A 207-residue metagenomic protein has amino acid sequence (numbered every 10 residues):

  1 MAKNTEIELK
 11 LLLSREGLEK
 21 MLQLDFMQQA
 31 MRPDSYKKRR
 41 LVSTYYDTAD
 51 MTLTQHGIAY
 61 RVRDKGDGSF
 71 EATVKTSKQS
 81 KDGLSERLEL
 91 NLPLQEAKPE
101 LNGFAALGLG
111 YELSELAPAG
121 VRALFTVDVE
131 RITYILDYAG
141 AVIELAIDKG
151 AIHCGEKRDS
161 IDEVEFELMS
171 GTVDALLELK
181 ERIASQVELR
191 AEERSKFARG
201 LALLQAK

Functional and structural regions predicted by a protein language model:
M1-K207: Phosphate-end processing signature that detects enzymes handling 5′-triphosphorylated RNA and polyphosphate
